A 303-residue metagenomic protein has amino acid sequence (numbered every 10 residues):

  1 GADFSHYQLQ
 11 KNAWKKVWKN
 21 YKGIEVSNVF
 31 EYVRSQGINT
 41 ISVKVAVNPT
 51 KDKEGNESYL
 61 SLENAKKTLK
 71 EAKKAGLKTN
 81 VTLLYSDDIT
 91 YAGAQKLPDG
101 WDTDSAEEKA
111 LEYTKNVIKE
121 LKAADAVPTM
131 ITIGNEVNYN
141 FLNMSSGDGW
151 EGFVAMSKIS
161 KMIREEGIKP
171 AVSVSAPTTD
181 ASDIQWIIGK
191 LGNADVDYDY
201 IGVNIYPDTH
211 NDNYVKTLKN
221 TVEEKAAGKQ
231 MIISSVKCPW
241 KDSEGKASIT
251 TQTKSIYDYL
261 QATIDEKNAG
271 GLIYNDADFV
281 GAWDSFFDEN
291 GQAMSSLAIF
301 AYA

Functional and structural regions predicted by a protein language model:
G1-F4, I41-V43, T79-L83, T129-I133 (+4 more regions): Hydrophobic faces of well-ordered beta-strands that scaffold small-molecule active sites in alpha/beta enzyme cores
G1-Y32: Boundary/entry segment of secreted carbohydrate-active catalytic domains
S5-Y7, A46-N48, L84-D88, I133-N138 (+4 more regions): Active-site beta-loop-alpha junctions enriched in small/polar residues
K15-V17, E224-K225, K241-D258, A262 (+1 more regions): Aromatic-rich peripheral "rim/lid" segments of glycoside hydrolase catalytic domains that contact and position glycan
K22-E31, N116-V117, S157, A176-N193 (+2 more regions): Alpha-helical scaffolding within the catalytic cores of extracellular/periplasmic polymer-degrading hydrolases
E31-P177: Substrate-binding cleft and catalytic face of glycoside hydrolase catalytic domains, especially the flexible beta-alpha
T103-D104, L111, K115-T129, I188-V203 (+1 more regions): Structural recognition of alpha->loop->beta junctions
T129, N135, V172-V174, D183-V215 (+1 more regions): Aromatic- and acid-rich polysaccharide-binding/catalytic face of secreted or lumenal carbohydrate-active enzymes
